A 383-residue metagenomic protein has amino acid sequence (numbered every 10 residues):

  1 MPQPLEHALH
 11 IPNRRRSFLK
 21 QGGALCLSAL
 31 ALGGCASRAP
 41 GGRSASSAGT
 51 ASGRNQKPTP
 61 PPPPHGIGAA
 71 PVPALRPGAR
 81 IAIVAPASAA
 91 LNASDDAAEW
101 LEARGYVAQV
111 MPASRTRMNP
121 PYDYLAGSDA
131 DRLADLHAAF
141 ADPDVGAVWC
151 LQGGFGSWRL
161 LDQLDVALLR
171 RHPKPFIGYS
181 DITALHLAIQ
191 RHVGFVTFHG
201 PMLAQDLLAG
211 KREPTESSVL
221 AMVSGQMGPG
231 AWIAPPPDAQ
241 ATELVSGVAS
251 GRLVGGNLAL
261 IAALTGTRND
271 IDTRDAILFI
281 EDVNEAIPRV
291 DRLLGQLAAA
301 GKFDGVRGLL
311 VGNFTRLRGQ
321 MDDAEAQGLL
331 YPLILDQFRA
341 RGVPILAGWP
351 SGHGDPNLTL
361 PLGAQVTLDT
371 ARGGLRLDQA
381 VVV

Functional and structural regions predicted by a protein language model:
M1-R14: N-terminal secretory signal peptides
R14-C35: N-terminal export leaders
R43-D142: ATP/NTP phosphate-donor binding region
P120-H172: N-terminal small/polar loop signature for handling phosphorylated ligands or for N-terminal nucleophile
V166-A188, V196-M202: Short, acidic/small-residue loops that bind anionic groups at enzyme active sites
F198-L258: Conserved anion/nucleotide-ligand pocket segment
N269-G328: Internal helical hairpin/lid segments
N313-V383: ATP/nucleoside-binding phosphotransfer catalytic cores, i.e., glycine-rich phosphate-binding loops
